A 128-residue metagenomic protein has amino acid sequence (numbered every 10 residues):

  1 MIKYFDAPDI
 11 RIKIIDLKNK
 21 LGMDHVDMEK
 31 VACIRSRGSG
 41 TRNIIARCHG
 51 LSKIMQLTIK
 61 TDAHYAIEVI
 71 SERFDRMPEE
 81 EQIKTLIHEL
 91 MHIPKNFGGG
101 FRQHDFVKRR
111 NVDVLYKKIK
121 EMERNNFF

Functional and structural regions predicted by a protein language model:
M1-E80, N96-F128: Metalloprotease/metallohydrolase-associated module, dominated by Zn2+-dependent proteases
K84-N96: Active-site recognition of the HExxH zinc-binding catalytic motif
